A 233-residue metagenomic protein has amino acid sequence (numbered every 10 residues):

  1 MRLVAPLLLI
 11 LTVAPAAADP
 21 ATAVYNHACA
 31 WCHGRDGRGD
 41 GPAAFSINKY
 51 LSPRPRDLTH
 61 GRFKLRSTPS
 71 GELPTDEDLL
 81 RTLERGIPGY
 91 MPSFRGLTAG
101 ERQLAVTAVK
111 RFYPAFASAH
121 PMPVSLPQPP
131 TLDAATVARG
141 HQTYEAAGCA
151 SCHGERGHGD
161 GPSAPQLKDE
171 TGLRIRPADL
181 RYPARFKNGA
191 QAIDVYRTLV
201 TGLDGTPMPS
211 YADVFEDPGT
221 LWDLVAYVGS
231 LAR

Functional and structural regions predicted by a protein language model:
M1-L7: Sec-dependent signal peptide recognition, specifically the positively charged N-region followed immediately by
I10-Y25, F116-E145, A184: Electrostatic cytochrome c docking/interface patches
A23-S52, A115-A119, H141-G172, T201-S210 (+1 more regions): Periplasmic/extracellular electron-transfer cofactor-ligation site, primarily the c-type cytochrome heme-c attachment
R35, A105, V109, Q128-A134 (+1 more regions): Catalytic cores of nucleotide-enabled group-transfer and carboxylate-activating enzymes in metabolic and assembly-line
I47-R95, R102-K110, Q166-G229: Extracytoplasmic electron-transfer domains, predominantly the class I c-type cytochrome c fold
L104-M122: Short, structured interface segments
K110-P114, T131-H141, S210-Y211, A226-L231: Short, charged low-complexity intrinsically disordered segments located at boundaries of structured domains
